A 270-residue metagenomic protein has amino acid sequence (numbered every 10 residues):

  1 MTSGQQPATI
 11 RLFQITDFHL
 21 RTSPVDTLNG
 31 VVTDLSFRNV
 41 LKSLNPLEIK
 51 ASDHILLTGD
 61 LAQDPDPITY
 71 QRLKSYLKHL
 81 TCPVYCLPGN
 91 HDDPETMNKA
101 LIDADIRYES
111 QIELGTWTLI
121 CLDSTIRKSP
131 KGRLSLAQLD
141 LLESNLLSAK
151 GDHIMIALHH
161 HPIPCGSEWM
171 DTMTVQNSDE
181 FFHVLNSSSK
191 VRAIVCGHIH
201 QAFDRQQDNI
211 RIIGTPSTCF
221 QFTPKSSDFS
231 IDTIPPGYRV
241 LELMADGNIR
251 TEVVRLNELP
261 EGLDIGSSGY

Functional and structural regions predicted by a protein language model:
M1-R72, C165: N-terminal active-site segment of His-dependent metallophosphoesterases
S3-G4, D66-H153, T174-K190, P216 (+3 more regions): Extended active-site neighborhood of metal-dependent phosphoesterases/phosphodiesterases
T9-T22, T116-I126, M155-A157, I210-P216 (+1 more regions): Active-site-proximal beta-strand elements of phosphoester/diester hydrolases
D17, G59-D60, G89, H159 (+2 more regions): Active-site glycine-centered loops adjacent to acidic/histidine catalytic or metal-binding residues that shape
R21-P24, Q63-I68, N90-M97, R127-P130 (+3 more regions): Active-site environment of divalent metal-dependent phosphoester hydrolases
D26-V32, K128, S167-T174, S227-F229: Short glycine-enriched, charge-decorated loop/helix-capping segments at active-site entrances that position
V40-H54, G132-R211, G247-R250, L259 (+1 more regions): His/acidic metal-ligating clusters that form di-metal
I210, G214-Y270: Acidic, His/Gly-rich catalytic cores of divalent-metal-dependent hydrolytic chemistry
